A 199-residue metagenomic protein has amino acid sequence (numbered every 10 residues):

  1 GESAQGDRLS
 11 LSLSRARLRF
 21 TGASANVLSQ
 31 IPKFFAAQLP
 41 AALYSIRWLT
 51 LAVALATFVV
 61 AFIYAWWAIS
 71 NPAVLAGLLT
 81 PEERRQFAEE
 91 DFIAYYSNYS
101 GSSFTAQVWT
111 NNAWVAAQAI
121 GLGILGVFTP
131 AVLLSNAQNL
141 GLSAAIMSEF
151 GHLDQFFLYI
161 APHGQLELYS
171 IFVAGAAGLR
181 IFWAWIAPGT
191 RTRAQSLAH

Functional and structural regions predicted by a protein language model:
G1-P32: Soluble N-terminal domains of membrane-associated systems
A25, Q30-R47, Y95, Y99 (+2 more regions): Cytosolic juxtamembrane amphipathic/interface segments immediately preceding and feeding into a transmembrane helix
A41-V59: Alpha-helical transmembrane segments and their helix-start/interface "positive-inside/aromatic belt" motifs in integral
W66-E90: Interfacial/capping segments of alpha-helical transmembrane domains
F87-Q107, F157-L166: Short aromatic-rich membrane-water interface segments that cap or initiate transmembrane helices in multi-pass membrane
S100-F128, L142: Individual transmembrane alpha-helix segments
L133-E149: Conserved mixed alpha/beta catalytic, RNA-binding, or beta-rich assembly cores of soluble enzyme, regulatory
A144-H199: Hydrophobic alpha-helical transmembrane segments and adjacent short intramembrane/lumenal linkers of inner/organellar
